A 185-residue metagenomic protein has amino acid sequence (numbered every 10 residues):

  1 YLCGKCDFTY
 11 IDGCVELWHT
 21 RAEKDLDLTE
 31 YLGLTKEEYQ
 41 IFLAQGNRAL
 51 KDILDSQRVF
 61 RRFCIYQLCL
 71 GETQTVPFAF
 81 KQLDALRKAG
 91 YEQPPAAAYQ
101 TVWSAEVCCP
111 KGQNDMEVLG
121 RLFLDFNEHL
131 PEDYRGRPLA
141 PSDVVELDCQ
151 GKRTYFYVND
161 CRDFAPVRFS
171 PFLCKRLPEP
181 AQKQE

Functional and structural regions predicted by a protein language model:
L2-Q57: Amphipathic alpha-helical packing elements
T9-Y10, L17, R21, L70-F78 (+1 more regions): Short, surface-exposed beta-strand/loop "edge" segments at domain boundaries and coil↔beta transitions
Y10, G33, Q40, L68-L70 (+3 more regions): Charged, low-complexity intrinsically disordered segments
Y31, Y39-I53, P138-L173: Short, compact, well-ordered microdomains
V59-Q113: Extended boundary segments
Y91-E92, A96-C149: Short, conserved turn/kink motifs that form compact alpha/beta structural patches or helix kinks used as
P180-E185: Non-Sec secretion/translocation targeting segments of pathogen effectors
